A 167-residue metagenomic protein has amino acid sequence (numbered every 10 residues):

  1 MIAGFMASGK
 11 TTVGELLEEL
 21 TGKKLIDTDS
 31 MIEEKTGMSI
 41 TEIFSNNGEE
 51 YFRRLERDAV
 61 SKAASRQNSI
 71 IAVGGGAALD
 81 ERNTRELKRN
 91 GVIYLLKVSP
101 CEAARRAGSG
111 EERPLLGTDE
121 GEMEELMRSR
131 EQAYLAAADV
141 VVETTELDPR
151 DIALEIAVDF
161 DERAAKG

Functional and structural regions predicted by a protein language model:
I2: Hydrophobic anchor at the beta1->P-loop junction of P-loop NTPases
F5: P-loop (Walker A) phosphate-binding loop of NTP-binding proteins
S8: ATP-binding Walker
T11: Walker A/P-loop
L16, L20, V92, Q132-G167: NTP-dependent small-molecule kinase module
D27-A77, E81-E86: ATP-dependent small-molecule kinase phosphotransfer cores that center on conserved nucleotide phosphate-binding segments
G75-A77, S99-C101, L147: Short glycine-rich anion-binding loops that position phosphate/pyrophosphate groups of nucleotides and phosphorylated
R89-Q132: A glycine- and Lys/Arg-enriched "phosphate-lid" helix/loop adjacent to the NTP-binding pocket of small-molecule kinases
